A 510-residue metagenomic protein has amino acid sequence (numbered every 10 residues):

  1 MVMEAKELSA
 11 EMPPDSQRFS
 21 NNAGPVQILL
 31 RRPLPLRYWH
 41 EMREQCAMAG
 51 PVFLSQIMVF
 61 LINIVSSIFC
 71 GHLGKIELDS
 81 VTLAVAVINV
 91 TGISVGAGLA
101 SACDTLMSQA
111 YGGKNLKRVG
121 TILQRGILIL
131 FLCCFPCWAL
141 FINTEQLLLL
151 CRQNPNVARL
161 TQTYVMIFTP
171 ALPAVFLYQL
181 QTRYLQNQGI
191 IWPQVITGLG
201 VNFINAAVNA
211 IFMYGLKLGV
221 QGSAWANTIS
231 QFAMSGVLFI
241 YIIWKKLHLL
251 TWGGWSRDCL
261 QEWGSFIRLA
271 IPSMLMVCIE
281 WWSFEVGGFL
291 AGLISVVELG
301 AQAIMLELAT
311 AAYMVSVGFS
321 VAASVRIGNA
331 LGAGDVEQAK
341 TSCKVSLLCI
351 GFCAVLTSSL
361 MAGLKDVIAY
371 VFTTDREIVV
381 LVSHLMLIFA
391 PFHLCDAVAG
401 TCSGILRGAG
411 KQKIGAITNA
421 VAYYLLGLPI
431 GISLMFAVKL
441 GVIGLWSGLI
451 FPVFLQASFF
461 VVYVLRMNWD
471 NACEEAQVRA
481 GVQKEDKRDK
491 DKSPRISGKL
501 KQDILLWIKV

Functional and structural regions predicted by a protein language model:
M1-V510: Hydrophobic alpha-helical transmembrane segments that form the multi-pass transporter/flippase core
